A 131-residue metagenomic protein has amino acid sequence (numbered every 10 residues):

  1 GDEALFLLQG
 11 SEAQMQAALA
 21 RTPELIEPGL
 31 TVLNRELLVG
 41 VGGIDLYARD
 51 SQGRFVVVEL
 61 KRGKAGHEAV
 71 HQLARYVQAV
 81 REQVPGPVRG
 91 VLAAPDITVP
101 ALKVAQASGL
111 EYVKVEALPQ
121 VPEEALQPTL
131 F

Functional and structural regions predicted by a protein language model:
G1-F131: Charged, terminal alpha-helix-loop-beta segments that serve as non-catalytic nucleic-acid engagement and/or assembly
